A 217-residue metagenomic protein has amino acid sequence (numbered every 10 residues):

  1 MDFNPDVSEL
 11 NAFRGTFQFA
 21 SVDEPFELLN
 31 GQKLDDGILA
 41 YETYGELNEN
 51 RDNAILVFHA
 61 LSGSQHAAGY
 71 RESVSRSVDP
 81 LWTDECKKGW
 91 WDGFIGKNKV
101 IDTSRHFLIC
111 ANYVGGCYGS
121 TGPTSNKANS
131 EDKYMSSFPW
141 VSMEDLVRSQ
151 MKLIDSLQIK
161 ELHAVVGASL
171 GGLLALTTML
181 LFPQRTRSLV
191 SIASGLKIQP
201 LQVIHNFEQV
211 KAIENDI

Functional and structural regions predicted by a protein language model:
M1-I217: Ligand-binding pocket scaffold of soluble enzyme catalytic domains
